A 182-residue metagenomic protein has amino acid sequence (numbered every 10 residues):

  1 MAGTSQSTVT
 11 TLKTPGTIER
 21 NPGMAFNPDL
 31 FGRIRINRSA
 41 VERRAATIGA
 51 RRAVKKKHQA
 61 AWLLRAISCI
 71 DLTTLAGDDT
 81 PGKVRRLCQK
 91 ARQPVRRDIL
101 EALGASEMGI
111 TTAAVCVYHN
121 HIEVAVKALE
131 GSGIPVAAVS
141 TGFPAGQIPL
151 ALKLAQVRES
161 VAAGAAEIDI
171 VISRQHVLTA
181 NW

Functional and structural regions predicted by a protein language model:
A2-G104, A113: Alpha/beta catalytic barrel-like cores
K57-I67, D78-I110, H119-W182: Alpha/beta enzyme core
V115-V117: Short, hydrophobic beta-strand segments that form beta-sheet elements in well-ordered domains
